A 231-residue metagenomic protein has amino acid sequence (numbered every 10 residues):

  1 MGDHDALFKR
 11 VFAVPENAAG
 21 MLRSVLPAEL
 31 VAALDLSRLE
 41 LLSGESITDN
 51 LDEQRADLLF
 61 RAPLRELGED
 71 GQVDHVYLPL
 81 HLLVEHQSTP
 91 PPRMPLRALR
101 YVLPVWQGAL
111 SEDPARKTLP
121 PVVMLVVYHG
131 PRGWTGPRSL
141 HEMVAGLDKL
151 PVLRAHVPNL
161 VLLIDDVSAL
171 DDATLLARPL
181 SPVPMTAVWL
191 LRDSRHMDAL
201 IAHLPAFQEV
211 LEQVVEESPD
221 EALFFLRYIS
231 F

Functional and structural regions predicted by a protein language model:
M1-F231: Elongated, amphipathic alpha-helical interaction scaffolds
